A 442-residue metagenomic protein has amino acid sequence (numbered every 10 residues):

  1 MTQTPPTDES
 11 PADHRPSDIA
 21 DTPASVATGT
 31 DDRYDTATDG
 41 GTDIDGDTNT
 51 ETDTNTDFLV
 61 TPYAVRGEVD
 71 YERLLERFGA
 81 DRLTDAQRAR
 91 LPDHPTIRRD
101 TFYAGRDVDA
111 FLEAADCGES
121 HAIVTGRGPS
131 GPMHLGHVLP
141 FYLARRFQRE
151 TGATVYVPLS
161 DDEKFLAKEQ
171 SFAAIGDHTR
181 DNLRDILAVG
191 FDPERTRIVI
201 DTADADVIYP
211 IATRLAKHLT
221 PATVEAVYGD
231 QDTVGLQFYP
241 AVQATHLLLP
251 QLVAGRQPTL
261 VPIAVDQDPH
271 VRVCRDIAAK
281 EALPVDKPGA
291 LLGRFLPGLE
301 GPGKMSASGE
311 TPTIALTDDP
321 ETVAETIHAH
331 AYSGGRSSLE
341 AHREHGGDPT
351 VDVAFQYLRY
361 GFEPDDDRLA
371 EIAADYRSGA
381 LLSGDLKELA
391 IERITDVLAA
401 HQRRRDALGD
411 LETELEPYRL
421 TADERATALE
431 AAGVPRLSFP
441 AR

Functional and structural regions predicted by a protein language model:
M1-G128, R275-A324, H328, G334-S337 (+3 more regions): Non-catalytic terminal extensions that flank enzyme cores
R98, S130-P132, E169-Q170: Short, contiguous strand/loop micro-motifs
T101-G105, H137, Q231: A conditional alpha-helix N-cap/helix-loop micro-motif detector
R106-D109, L139-L143: Short alpha-helical segments and helix-capping/turn motifs at coil-helix boundaries
E113-R127, Y142-L369, A432-A441: Alpha-helical recognition segments enriched in aromatics with Gly/Pro capping that present substrate-recognition
G128-V138: Short, glycine-rich nucleotide/cofactor-binding loops
